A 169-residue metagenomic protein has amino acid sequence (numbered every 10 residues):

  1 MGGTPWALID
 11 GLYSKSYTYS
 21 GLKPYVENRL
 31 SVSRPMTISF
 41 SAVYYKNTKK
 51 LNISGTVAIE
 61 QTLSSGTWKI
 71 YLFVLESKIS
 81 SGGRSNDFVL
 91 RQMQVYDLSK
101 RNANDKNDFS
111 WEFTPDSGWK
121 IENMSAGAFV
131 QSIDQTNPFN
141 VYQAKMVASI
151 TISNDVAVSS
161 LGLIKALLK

Functional and structural regions predicted by a protein language model:
M1-I152: Short, conserved sequence motifs used for protein processing/export or organelle targeting and for catalysis
S149-K169: Residue-level detector of functionally pivotal "anchor" positions at catalytic/ligand-binding pockets or at interdomain
